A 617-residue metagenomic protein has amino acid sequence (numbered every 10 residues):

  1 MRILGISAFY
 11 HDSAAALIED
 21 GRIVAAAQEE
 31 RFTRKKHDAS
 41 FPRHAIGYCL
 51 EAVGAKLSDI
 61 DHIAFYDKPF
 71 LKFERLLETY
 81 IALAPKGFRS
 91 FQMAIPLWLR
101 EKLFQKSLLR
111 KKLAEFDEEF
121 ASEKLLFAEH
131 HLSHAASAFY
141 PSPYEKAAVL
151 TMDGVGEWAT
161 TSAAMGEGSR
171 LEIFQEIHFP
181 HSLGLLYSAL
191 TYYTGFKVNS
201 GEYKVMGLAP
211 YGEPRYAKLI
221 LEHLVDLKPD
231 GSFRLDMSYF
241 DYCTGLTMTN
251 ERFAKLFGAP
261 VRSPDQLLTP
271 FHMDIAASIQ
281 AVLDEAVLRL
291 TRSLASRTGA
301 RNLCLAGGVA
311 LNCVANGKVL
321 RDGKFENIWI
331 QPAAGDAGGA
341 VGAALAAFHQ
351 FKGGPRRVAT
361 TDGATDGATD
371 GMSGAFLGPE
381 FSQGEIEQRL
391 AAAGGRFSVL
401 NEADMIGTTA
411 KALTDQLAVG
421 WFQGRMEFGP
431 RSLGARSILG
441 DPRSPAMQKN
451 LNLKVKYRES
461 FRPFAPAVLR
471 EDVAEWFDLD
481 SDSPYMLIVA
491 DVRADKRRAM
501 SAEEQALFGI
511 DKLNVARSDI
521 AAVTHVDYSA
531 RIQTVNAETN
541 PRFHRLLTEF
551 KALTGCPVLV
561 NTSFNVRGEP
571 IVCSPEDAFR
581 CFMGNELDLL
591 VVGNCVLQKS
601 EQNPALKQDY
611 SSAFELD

Functional and structural regions predicted by a protein language model:
M1-L4: Extreme N-terminal starter segment of soluble prokaryotic enzymes
F9-Q28, T33-K36, L76-S90, L97 (+8 more regions): Flexible beta->alpha loop and helix N-cap segments adjacent to enzyme active/binding sites
R31-A55, V287: N-terminal phosphate-binding loop and adjacent alpha-helix
H44-A52, I63-D67, L546, T554-C556: Short HxH-centered metal-ligating active-site micro-motif
G47-D61, K112-E119, L290-G299: Phosphate/pyrophosphate-binding loops at sites that engage ATP/ADP/AMP, CoA/4′-phosphopantetheine, polyphosphate
A55-F88: Hydrophobic or amphipathic alpha-helical targeting/insertion segments
K56-K68, K124-L126, G299-G308, G420: Short glycine-rich phosphate-binding loop at a beta-alpha junction
A277-L303: Phosphate/ATP-binding catalytic cores across multiple sugar-kinase/actin-like superfamilies, primarily ASKHA
